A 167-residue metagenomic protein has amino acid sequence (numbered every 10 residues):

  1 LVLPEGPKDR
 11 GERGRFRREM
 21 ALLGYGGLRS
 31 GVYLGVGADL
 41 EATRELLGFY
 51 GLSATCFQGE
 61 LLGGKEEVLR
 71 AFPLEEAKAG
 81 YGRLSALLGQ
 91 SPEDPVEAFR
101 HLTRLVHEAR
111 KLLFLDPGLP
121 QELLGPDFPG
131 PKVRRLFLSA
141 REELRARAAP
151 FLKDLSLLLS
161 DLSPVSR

Functional and structural regions predicted by a protein language model:
L1-E5: Active-site-flanking beta-strand signature of metal-NTP-handling nucleotidyl enzymes and homologous cyclase-like
G6-P92: Mid-protein regulatory/catalytic core that forms ligand/cofactor-binding pockets and protein-protein interaction
E67-R167: C-terminal regulatory/effector modules of DNA-binding transcriptional regulators
